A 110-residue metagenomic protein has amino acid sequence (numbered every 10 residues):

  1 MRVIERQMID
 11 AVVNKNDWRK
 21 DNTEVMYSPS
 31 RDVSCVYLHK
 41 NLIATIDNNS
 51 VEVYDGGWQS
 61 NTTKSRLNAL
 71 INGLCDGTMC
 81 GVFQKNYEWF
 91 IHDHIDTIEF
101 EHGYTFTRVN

Functional and structural regions predicted by a protein language model:
M1-N110: Terminal leader/tail segments of proteins
